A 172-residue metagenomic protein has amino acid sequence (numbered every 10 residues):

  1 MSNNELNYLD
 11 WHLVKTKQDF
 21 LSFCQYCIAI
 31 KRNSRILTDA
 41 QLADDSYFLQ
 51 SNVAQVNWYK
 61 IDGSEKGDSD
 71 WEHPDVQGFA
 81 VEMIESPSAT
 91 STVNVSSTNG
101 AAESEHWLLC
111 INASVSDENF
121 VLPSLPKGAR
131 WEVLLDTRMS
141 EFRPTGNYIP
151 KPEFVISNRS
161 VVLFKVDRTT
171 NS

Functional and structural regions predicted by a protein language model:
M1-S172: Carbohydrate-interacting/catalytic domains
